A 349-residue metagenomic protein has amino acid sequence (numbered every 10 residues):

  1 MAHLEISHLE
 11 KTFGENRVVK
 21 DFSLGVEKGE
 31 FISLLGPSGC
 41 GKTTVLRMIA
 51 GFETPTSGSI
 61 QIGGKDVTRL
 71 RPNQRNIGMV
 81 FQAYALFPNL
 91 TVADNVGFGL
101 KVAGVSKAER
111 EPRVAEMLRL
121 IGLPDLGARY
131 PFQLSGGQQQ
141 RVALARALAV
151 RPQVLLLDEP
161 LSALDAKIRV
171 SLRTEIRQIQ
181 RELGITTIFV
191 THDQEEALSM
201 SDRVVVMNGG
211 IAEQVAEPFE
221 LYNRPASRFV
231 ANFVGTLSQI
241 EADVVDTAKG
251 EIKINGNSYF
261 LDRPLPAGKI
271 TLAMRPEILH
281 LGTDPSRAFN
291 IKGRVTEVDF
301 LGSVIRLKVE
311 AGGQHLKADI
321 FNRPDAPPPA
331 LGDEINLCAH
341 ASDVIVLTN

Functional and structural regions predicted by a protein language model:
F22-S33, F87: Pre-Walker A (P-loop) beta-loop-beta motif of ABC nucleotide-binding domains
F31, L70-F229: ABC ATPase nucleotide-binding domains
L35-P37: The feature captures the beta-strand-to-loop junction immediately N-terminal to the Walker
A50: Helix-to-loop junction immediately C-terminal to a conserved catalytic motif
G58-D66: Conserved ABC transporter NBD signature motif
L237, A248-N349: Non-catalytic connector elements of ABC transporters
